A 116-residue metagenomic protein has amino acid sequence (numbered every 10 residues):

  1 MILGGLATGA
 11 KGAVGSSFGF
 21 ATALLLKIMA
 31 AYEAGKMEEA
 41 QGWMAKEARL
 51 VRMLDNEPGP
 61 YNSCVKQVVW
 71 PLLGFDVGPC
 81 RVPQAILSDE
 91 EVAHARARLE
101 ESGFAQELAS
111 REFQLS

Functional and structural regions predicted by a protein language model:
M1-P58: Catalytic alpha/beta core domains of metabolic enzymes, predominantly
L6-A10, A48-Q84: Conserved short secondary-structure transition element at the edge of the structured enzyme core that lines
F18, P83, E112: Residue-level "edge-of-site" marker
K27, Q67, H94-A97: Alpha-helical scaffolding segments of alpha/beta enzyme cores, especially the outer helices of TIM-barrel or partial
M37, Q41, D55-C64, A105-F113: Flexible, glycine/charged-enriched surface loops at secondary-structure junctions
G74-A109: Flexible C-terminal active-site loop/helix
